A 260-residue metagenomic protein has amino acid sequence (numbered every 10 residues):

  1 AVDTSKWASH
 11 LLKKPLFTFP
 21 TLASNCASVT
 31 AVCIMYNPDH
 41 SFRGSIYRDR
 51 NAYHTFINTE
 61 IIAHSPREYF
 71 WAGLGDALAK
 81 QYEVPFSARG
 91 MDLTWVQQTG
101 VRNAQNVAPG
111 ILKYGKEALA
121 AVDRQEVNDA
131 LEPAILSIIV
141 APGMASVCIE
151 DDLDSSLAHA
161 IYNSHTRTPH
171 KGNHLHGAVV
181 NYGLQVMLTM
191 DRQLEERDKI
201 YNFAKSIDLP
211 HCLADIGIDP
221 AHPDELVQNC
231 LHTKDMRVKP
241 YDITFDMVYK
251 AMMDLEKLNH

Functional and structural regions predicted by a protein language model:
A1, R43-N51, K239-Y249: Short, basic, helix/turn surface patches
A1-L16, E117-A130: N-terminal small/polar loop signature for handling phosphorylated ligands or for N-terminal nucleophile
W7-N103: A glycine/threonine-rich phosphate-anchoring loop and its flanking beta-alpha core in nucleotide/phosphate-binding
Q81, P85-R89, A118, A141 (+2 more regions): A short secondary-structure junction motif
Q81, T168-P169, M187-D191, C230 (+1 more regions): Generic structural signal for hydrophobic core residues of well-folded globular domains
L93-F203: Active-site segments that bind and position negatively charged phosphate/pyrophosphate groups
L194-H260: C-terminal charged capping/lid subdomain of soluble metabolic enzymes
